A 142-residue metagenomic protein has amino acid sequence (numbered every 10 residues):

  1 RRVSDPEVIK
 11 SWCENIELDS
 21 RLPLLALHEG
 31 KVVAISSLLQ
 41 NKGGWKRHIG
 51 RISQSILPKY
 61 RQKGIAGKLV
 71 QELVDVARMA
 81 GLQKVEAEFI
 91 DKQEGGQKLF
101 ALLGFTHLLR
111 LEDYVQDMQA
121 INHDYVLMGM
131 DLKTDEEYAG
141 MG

Functional and structural regions predicted by a protein language model:
R2-K59, D131-K133: Acetyl-CoA-dependent GNAT
E7, E94-G95: Short alpha-helical
L18, H48, G81, N122-D124: Residue-level preference for beta-strand/loop junctions
G50, D113-G142: C-terminal "cap" of GNAT-fold acetyltransferases
R51, G95, L102: Amphipathic alpha-helical recognition patches that constitute DNA-binding helices
Y60, G64-E72: Conserved acetyl-CoA pyrophosphate-binding loop and the N-cap/start of the following alpha-helix in GNAT-like
V70, A77-F89, L99: Conserved GNAT acetyl-CoA-binding A-motif
E86-F89, A101-H123: Conserved catalytic-core motifs of GNAT/GCN5-like acyltransferases
